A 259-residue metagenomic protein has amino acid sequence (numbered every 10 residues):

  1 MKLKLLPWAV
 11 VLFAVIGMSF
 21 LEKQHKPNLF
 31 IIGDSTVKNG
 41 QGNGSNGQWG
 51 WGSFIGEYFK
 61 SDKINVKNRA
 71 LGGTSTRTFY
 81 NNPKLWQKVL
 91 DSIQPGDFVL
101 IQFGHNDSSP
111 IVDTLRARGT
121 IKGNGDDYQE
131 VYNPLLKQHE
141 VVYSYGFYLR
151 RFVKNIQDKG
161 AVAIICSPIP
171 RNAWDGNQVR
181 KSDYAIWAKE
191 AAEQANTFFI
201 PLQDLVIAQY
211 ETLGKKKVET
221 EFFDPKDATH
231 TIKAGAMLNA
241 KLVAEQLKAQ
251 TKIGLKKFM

Functional and structural regions predicted by a protein language model:
K4-L5, A14-K26: Bacterial Sec-dependent signal peptides at the C-terminal "C-region" and cleavage site
L21-L71, W86-V99, L115-K122: Serine-esterase "nucleophile elbow" of acetyl-processing enzymes
S35, T74-S75, N106: Gly/Ser/Thr-rich beta-alpha loop segments that engage phosphate groups in nucleotides
Q41-S45, T78-N81, D175-R180: Short, solvent-exposed loop/turn segments at secondary-structure boundaries
L71-T74, P170: Acidic, glycine-rich active-site loops and adjacent beta-strand->loop/helix elements that engage anionic groups
S75-K88: N-terminal post-signal-peptidase region of extra-cytosolic proteins
L85-T231, M237, K241-M259: Alpha-helical cap/lid subdomain in secreted, periplasmic, or secretory-pathway luminal O-acyl-processing enzymes
